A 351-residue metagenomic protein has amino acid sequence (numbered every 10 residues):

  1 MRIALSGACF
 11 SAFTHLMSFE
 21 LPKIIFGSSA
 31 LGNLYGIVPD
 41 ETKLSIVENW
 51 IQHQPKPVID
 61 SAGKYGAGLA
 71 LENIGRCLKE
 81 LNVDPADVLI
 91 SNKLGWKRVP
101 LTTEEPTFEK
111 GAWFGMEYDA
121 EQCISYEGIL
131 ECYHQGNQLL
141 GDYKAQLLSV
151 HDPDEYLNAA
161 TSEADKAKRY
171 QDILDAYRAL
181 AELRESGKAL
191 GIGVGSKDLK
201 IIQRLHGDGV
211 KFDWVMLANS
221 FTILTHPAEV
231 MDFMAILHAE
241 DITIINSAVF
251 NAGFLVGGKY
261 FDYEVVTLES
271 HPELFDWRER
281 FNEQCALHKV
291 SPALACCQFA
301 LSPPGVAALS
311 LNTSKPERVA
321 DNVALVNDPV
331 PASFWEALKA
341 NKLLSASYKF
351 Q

Functional and structural regions predicted by a protein language model:
L5, F13-E105: N-terminal binding-site loop/beta-alpha segment at the start of enzyme catalytic domains that lines or forms
H15-S18, L71-L89, I129-Q146, V230-T243: Short amphipathic alpha-helices and their capping/turn segments at secondary-structure boundaries
S29-E41, F114-L130: Active-site mouth loops of central-metabolism enzymes
V38-I51, S125-L139, D198-R204: Short, acidic/polar
T42, A67, C77, H134 (+2 more regions): Beta/alpha (TIM)-barrel catalytic core signal, keyed to glycine-rich beta->alpha loops juxtaposed to Asp/Glu that bind
L101-G111, K259-D262: Short, flexible, mixed-charge acidic loops at enzyme active sites
